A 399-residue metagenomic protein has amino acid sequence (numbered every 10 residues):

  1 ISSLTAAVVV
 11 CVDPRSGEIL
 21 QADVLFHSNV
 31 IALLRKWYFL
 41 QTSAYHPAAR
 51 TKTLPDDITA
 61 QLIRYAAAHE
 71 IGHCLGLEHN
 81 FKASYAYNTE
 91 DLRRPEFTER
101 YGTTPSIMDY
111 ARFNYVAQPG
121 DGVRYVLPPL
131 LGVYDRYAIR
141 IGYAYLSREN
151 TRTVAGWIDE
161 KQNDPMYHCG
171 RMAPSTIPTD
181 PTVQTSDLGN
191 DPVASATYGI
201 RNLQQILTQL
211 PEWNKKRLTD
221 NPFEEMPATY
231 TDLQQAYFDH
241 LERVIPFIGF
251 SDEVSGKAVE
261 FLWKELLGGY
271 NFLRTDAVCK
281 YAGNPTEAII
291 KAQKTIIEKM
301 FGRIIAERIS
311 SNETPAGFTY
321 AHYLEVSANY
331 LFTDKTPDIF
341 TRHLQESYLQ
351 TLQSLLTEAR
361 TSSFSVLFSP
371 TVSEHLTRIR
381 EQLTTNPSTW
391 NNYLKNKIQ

Functional and structural regions predicted by a protein language model:
I1-C74, G102, F113-V116, L267 (+2 more regions): Metzincin-family zinc-dependent endopeptidase catalytic domain
D13, L20, L25, N80-K82 (+2 more regions): Generic, ordered loop/turn and secondary-structure boundary motif
V30, L34, K82-Y85, T89: Alpha-helix termini
I71-Y87: Catalytic Zn2+-binding segment of zinc metalloproteases
S84-Q399: Conserved catalytic/binding loops enriched for acidic/polar residues
